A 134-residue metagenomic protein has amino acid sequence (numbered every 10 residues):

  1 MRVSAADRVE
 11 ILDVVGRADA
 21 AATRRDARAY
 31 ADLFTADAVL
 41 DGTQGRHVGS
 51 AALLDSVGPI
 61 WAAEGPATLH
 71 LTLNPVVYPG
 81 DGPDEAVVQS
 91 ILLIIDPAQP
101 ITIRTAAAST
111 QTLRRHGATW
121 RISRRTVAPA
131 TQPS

Functional and structural regions predicted by a protein language model:
M1, A5, Q44-H47, P100: Charge-dense, low-complexity intrinsically disordered segments
M1-A36: Short, low-complexity N-terminal intrinsically disordered segments enriched in polar/charged residues
L12, A27-I94: A solvent-exposed, acidic/Ser-Thr-rich amphipathic alpha-helical stretch
A63-E64, I101-T102, R114: Short aromatic-glycine motifs in intrinsically disordered, low-complexity regions
H70-T72, R104-S109: Short, surface-exposed coil-to-beta transition loops
E85-V87, A106-S134: Short beta-strand edge/turn micro-motifs at domain boundaries
I94-R104: Short, cysteine-centered beta-strand-loop-beta hairpins and adjacent loop/turn segments enriched in charged/polar
